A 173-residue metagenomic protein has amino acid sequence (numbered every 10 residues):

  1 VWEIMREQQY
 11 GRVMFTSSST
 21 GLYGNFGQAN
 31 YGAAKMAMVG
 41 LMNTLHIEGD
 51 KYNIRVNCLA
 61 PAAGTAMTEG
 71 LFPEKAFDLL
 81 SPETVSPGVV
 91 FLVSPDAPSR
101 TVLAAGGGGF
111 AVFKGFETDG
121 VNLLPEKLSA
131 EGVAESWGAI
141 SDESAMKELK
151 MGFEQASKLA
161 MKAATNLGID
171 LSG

Functional and structural regions predicted by a protein language model:
I4-E7, Y23, V39, T44-I54 (+1 more regions): Active-site-adjacent segment of SDR/Rossmann-fold oxidoreductases
M14, V56-L59, R100, A105: Hydrophobic structural elements of the Rossmann-like NAD(P)H-binding subdomain that define the short-chain
S18: Residue(s) in the substrate-gating loop at a strand-loop-helix junction that position the organic substrate next
G21-Y23, T65: Conserved catalytic-site region of short-chain dehydrogenase/reductase
Y23-N30: Active-site loop immediately N-terminal to the catalytic Tyr-X3-Lys motif of short-chain dehydrogenase/reductase
A34: Active-site helix of classical SDR
I47, K51, C58-L79, F113-G120: A glycine/serine/threonine-rich, flexible loop-to-helix segment that serves as the NAD(P) cofactor-binding "lid"
A76-I169: C-terminal helical subdomain
